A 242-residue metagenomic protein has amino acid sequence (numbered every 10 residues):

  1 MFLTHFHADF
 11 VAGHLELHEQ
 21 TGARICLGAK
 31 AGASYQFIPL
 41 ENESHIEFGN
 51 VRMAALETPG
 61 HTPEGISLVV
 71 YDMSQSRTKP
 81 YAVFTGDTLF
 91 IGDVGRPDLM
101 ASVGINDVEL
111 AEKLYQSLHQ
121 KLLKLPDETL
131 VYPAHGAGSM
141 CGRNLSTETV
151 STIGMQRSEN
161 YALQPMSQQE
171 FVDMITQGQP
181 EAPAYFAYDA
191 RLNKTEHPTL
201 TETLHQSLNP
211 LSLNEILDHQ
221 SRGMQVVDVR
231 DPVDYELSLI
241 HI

Functional and structural regions predicted by a protein language model:
M1-C26: Active-site metal-binding motif and surrounding structural segment of the metallo-beta-lactamase
H5, L17, T58-H61, D87 (+3 more regions): Divalent metal-coordination and catalytic microenvironments
F6, K30-A31, T62, T88 (+3 more regions): Active-site metal-binding loops of divalent metal-dependent hydrolases
F37-E128, M140-N144: Catalytic core of the metallo-beta-lactamase
T58, M224-R230, Y235: Short hydrophobic beta-strand that contains or immediately precedes a catalytic carboxylate
Q75-V83, G104-I105, E109-T203: Divalent-metal (often Zn2+) His-rich catalytic cores of metallo-beta-lactamase-fold enzymes
H205-H219: A short, well-structured juxtamembrane/interface segment
I240-I242: Conserved small/polar residues in nucleotide/adenosyl-binding loops
